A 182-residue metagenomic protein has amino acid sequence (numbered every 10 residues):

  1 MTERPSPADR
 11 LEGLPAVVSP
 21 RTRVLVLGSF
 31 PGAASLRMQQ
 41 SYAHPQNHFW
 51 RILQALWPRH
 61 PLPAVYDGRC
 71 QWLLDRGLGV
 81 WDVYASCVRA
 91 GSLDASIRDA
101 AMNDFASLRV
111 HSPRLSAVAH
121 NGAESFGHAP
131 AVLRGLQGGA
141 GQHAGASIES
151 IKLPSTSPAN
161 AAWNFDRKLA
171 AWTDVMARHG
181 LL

Functional and structural regions predicted by a protein language model:
M1-A16, P20-R23, H44-P45, G91-A106 (+1 more regions): C-terminal capping/extension of enzyme domains
L25-S29: N-terminal nucleotide-binding beta1-loop-alpha1 segment
F30-A34, E124: Gly/Ser/Thr-rich beta-alpha loop segments that engage phosphate groups in nucleotides
F30-P31, Y84-C87, P154-S157: Short, histidine-centered active-site or binding-site loop motifs used for metal coordination, general acid-base
A34-S96: Short, surface-exposed acidic-centric catalytic microdomains
L53, H128-A129: Hydrophobic packing residues within well-ordered alpha-helices of enzyme cores
D75-H128: Internal catalytic-core helix/loop-beta-alpha segment that presents or stabilizes conserved functional determinants
